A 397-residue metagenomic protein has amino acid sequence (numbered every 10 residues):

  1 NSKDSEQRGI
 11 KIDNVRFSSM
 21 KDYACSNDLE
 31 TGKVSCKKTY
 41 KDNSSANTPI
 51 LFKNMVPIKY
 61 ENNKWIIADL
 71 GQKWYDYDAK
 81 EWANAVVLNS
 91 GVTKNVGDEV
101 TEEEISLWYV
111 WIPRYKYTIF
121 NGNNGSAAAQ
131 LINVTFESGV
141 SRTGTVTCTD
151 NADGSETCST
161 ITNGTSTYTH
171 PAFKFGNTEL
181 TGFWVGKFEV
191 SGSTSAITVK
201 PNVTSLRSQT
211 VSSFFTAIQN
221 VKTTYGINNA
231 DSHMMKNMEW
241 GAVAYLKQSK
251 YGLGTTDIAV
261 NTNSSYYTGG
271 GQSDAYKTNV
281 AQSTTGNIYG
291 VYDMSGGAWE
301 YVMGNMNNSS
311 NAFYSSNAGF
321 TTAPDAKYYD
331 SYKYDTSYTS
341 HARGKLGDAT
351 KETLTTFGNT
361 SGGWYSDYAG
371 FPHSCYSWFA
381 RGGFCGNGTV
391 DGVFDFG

Functional and structural regions predicted by a protein language model:
S2-N14: Extracellular carbohydrate recognition
I12-N27, I218, E300-M303: Extracellular/surface-associated beta-sandwich interaction domains
R16-P113, Y117-G122, N229-S232: GGW-centered surface loops in extracellular recognition modules
K21-Y23, N237-G241, T268-G271, Y276-T278 (+3 more regions): C-terminal, surface-exposed recognition/capping segments
E99-S106, G139-M294, A298: Short aromatic-cysteine micro-motif
Y115-T118, F188-G192, G304-N307: Acidic glycine-/aspartate-rich tracts in secreted/extracellular proteins
G122-G176, V185, T339-F396: Long, low-complexity, polar/charged, intrinsically disordered or flexibly structured peripheral segments
